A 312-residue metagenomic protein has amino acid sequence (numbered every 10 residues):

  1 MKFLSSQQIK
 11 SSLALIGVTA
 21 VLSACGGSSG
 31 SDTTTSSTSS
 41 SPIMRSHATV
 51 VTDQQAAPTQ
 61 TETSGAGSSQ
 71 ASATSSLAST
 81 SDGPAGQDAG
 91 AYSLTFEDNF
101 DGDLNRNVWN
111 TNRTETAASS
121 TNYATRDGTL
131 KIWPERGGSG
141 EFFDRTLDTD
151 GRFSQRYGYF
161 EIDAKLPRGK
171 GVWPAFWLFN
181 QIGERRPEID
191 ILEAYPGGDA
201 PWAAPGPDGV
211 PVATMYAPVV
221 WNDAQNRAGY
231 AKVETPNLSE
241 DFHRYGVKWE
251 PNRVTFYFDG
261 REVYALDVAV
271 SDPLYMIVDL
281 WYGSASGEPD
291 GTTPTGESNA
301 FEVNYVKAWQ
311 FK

Functional and structural regions predicted by a protein language model:
K2-L13: Bacterial N-terminal signal peptides that target proteins for export
L22-A24: C-terminal motif of bacterial Sec signal peptides marking the signal peptidase cleavage site
G26-T34: Bacterial lipoprotein signal-peptidase II cleavage site
T34-S76: Post-signal peptide N-terminal segment of mature Sec-exported envelope proteins
T35-T38, A73-K312: GH16 jelly-roll
